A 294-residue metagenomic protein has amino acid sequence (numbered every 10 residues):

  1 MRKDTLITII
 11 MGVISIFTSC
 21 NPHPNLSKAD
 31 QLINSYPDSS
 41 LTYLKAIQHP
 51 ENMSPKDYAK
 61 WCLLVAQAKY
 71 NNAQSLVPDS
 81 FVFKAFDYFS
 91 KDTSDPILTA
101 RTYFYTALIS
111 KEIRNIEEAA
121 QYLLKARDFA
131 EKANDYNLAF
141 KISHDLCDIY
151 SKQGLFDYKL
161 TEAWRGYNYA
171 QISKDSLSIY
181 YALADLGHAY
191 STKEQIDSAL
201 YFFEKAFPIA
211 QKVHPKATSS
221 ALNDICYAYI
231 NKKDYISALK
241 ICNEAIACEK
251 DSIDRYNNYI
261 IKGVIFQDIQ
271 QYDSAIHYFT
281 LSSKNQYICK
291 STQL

Functional and structural regions predicted by a protein language model:
M1-I9: Bacterial N-terminal signal peptides that target proteins for export
T8-I16: Bacterial N-terminal signal peptides
S15, S19-L294: A "functional boundary" signal
